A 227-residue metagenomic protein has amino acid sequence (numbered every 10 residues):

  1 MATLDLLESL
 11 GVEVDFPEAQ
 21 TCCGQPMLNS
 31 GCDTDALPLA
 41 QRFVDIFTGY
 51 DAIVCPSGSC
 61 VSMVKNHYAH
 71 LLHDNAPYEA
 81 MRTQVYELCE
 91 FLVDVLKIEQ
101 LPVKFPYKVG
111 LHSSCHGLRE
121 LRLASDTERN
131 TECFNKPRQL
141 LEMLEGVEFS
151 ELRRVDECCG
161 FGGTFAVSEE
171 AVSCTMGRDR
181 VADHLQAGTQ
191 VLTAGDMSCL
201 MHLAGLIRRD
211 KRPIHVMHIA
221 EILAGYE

Functional and structural regions predicted by a protein language model:
M1-E227: Iron-sulfur cluster-binding electron-transfer modules in prokaryotic oxidoreductases
